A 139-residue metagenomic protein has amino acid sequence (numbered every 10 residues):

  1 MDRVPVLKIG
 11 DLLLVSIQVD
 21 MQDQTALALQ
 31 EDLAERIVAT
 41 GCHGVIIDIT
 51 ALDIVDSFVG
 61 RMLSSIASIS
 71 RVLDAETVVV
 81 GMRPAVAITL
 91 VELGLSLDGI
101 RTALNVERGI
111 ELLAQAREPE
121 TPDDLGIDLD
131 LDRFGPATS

Functional and structural regions predicted by a protein language model:
D2-Q30: STAS-typified acidic loop motif
P5-K8, E35-A39: Short, conserved, surface-exposed binding loops centered on an aromatic residue
L14, R108-E111: A short acidic, often aromatic-flanked loop/helix-cap motif at beta-alpha or helix-coil junctions that lines enzyme
Q30-A34, S64-S65: Short, solvent-exposed amphipathic alpha-helical segments in soluble enzyme and RNA/protein-processing domains
I37-T40, I66, E111-A116: Catalytic cores of nucleotide-enabled group-transfer and carboxylate-activating enzymes in metabolic and assembly-line
T40-H43, I47-S96: Amphipathic alpha-helical interaction surfaces in cytosolic regulatory modules
G99-G109: Short acidic-hydrophobic, aromatic-tinged amphipathic segments that line or gate anion-handling sites
Q115-S139: Intrinsically disordered or compositionally simple regulatory linkers and C-terminal tails in signal-transduction
